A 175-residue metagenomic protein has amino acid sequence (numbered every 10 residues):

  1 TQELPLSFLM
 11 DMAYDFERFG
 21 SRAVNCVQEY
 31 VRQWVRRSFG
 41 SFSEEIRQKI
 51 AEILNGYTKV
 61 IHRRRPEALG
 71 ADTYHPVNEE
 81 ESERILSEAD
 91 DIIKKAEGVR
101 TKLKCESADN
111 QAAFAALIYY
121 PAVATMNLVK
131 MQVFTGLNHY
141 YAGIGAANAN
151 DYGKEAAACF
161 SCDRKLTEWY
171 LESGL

Functional and structural regions predicted by a protein language model:
T1-L175: Substrate-binding groove of N-acetylhexosamine-processing glycoside hydrolases
